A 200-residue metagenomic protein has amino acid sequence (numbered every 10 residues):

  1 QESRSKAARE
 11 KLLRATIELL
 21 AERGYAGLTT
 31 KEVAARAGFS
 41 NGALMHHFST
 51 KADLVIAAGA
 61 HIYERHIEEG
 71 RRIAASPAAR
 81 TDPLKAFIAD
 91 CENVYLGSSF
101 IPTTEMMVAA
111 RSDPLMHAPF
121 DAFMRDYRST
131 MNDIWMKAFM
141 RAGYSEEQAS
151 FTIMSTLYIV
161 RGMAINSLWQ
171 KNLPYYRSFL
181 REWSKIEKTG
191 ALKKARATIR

Functional and structural regions predicted by a protein language model:
E2-S3, A7, S49, D53 (+5 more regions): Residues at secondary-structure transition points
A8-K11, A15-D53, A57: Helix-turn-helix
K11, A15-E22, E69-I73, P102 (+2 more regions): Solvent-exposed, amphipathic alpha-helical segments
L13, I56, K85, R128-N132 (+4 more regions): An amphipathic alpha-helix signature
S49-D53, A57, A75-A78, R111 (+2 more regions): Residues in soluble alpha-helical coiled-coils and helical-bundle/repeat scaffolds
A57-A60, E68-S98, T152-T156, T198: Hydrophobic alpha-helical connector segments
I67-E68, R72, N93-T104, P114-M140 (+2 more regions): Amphipathic alpha-helical packing segments from all-alpha helical-bundle domains
L115-D121, A138-R200: Hydrophobic/aromatic-rich alpha-helical bundle segments in the mid-to-C-terminal region
